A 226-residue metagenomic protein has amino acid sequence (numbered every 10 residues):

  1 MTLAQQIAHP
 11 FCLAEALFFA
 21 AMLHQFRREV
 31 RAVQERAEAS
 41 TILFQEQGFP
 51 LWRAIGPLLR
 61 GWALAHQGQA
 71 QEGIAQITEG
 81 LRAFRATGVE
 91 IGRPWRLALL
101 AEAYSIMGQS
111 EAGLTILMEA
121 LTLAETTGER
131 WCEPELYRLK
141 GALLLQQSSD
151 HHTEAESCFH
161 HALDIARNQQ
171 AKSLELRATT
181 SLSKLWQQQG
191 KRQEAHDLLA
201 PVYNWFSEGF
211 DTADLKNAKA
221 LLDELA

Functional and structural regions predicted by a protein language model:
M1-A226: Helix-coil-helix junctions within alpha-helical repeat/solenoid scaffolds
